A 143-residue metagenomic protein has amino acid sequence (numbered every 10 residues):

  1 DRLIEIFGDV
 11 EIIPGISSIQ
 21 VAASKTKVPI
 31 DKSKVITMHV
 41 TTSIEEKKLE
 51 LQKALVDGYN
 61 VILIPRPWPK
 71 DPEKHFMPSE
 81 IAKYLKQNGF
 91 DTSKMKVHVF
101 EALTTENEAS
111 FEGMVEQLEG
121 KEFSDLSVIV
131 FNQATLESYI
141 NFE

Functional and structural regions predicted by a protein language model:
D1-Y59, E112, G120, E137: Class I SAM-dependent methyltransferase SAM-binding "motif I" and its flanking Rossmann-like core
A54-E143: A contiguous loop/helix-start segment that scaffolds small-molecule binding in enzyme catalytic cores
